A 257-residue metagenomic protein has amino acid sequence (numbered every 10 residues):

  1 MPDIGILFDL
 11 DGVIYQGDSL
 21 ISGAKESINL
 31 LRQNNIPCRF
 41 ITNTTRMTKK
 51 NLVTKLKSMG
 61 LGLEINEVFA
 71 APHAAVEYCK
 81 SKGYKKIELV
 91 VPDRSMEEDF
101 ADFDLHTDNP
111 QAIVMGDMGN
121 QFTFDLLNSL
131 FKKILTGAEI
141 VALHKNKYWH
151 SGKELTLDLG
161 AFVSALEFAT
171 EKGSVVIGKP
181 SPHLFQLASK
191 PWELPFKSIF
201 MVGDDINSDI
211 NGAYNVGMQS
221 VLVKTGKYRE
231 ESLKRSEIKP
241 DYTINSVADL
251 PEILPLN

Functional and structural regions predicted by a protein language model:
P2-L10, Y15-S22, E26-N34, K50-F69 (+1 more regions): Asp-based, Mg2+/Mn2+-dependent phosphohydrolase catalytic module
T44: Conserved phosphate/oxyanion-binding catalytic-loop motifs
